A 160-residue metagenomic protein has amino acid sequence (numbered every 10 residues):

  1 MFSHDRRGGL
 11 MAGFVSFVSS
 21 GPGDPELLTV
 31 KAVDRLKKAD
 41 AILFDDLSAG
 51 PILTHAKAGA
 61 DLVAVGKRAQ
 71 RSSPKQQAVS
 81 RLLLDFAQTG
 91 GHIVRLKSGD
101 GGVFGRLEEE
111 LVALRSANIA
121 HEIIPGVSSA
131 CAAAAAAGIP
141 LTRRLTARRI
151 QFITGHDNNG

Functional and structural regions predicted by a protein language model:
F2-P25, V30-V127, A132: Class I S-adenosyl-L-methionine
S129-L141: Structured adenosyl-cofactor binding patch, chiefly the S-adenosyl-L-methionine
I139-G160: Internal, active-site/partner-interface "lid" segment
